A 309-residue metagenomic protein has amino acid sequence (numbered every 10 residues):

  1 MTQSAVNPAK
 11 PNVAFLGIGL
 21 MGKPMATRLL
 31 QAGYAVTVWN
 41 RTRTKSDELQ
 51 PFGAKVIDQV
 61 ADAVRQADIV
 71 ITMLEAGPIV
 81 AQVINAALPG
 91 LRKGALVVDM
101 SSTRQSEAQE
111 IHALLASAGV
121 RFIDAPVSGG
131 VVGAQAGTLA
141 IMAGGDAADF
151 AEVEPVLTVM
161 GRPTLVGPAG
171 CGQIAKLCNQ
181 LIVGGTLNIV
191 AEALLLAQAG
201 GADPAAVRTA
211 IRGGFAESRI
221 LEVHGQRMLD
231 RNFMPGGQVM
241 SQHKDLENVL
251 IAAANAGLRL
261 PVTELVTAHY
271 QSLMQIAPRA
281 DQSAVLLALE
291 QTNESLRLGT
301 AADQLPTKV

Functional and structural regions predicted by a protein language model:
T2-I71, V131, T164-L165: NAD(P)+-binding Rossmann beta1-loop-alpha1 motif at the extreme N-terminus of oxidoreductases
V60-R121: Rossmann-fold NAD(P) dinucleotide-binding segment
S102-G184: Rossmann-fold dinucleotide-binding core
A136-A143, T164, P168-G200, R212-V223 (+1 more regions): Active-site-proximal catalytic alpha-helix in oxidoreductases
A169, Q173, E217-Q282: Interdomain hinge/lid region at the active-site interface of Rossmann-like NAD(P)-dependent oxidoreductases
E192, L196-R231, E294, T300-L305: C-terminal substrate-binding/catalytic lobe of Rossmann-fold NAD(P)-dependent dehydrogenases
Q271-V309: NAD(P)-dependent dehydrogenase/reductase Rossmann-like domain
